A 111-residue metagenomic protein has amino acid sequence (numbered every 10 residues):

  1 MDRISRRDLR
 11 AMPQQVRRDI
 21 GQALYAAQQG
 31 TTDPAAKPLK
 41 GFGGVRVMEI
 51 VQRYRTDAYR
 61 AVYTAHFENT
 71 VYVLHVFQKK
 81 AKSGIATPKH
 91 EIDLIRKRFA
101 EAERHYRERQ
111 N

Functional and structural regions predicted by a protein language model:
M1-A58, F67-T70, Q78-N111: Basic, Lys/Arg-enriched alpha-helical interface segments
A61-Y63: Hydrophobic/aromatic beta-strand elements that line small-molecule binding cavities or substrate pockets in beta-rich
